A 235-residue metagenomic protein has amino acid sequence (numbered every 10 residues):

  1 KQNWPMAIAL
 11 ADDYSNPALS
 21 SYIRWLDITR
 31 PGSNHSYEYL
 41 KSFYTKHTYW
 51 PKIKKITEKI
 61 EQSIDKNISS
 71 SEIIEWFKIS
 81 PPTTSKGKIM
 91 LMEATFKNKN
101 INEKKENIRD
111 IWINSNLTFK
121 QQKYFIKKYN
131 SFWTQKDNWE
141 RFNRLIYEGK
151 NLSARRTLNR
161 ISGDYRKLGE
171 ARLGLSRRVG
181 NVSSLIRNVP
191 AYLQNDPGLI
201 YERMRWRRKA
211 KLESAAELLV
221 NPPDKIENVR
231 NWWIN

Functional and structural regions predicted by a protein language model:
K1-N235: Alpha-helical solenoid repeat scaffolds
